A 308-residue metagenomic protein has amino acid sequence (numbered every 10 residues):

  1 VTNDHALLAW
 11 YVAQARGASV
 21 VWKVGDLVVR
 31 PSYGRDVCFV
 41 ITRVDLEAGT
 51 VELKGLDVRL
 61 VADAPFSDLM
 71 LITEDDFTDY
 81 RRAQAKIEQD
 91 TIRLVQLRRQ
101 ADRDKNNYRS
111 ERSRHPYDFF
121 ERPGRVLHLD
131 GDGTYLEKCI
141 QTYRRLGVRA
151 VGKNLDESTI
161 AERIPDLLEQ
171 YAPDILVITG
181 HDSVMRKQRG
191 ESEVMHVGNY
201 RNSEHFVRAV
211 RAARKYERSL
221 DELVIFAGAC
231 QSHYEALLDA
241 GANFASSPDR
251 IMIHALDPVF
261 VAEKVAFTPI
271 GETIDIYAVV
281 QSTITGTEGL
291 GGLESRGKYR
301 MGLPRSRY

Functional and structural regions predicted by a protein language model:
T2-V24: Mixed-charge, Lys/Arg-rich low-complexity intrinsically disordered regions
L7-V12, D57-N107: Intrinsically disordered, low-complexity, charged/polar segments
R35-D45: Short beta-strand-centered aromatic/proline hotspots
T50-V58: SH3/SH3-like beta-barrel fold
I140-V151: Short helix-loop-beta junction
L168-D182, A242: Proline-aspartate-enriched helix->loop->beta-strand connector
E204-I253: Catalytic cores of nucleophile-dependent amide-cleaving enzymes
D249-Y308: C-terminal functional extensions of proteins
